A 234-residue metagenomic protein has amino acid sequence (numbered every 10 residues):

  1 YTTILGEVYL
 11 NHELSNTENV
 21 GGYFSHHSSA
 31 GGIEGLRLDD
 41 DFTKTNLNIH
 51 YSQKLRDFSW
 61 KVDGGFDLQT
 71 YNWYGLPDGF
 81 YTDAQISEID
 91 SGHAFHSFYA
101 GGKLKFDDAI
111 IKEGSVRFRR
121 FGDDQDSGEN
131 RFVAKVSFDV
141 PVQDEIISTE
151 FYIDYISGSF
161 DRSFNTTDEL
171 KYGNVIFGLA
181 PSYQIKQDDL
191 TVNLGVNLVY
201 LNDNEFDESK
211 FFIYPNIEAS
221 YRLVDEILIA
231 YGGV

Functional and structural regions predicted by a protein language model:
Y1, H26-A30, F66-N72, F106-D108 (+7 more regions): Transmembrane beta-strands of outer-membrane beta-barrel pores
Y1-E34, D39-T45, F58: Outer-membrane beta-barrel translocator/receptor signature
T2-I4, D41-T45, G92-F98, G128-A134 (+2 more regions): Residues that define the transmembrane beta-barrel architecture of outer-membrane proteins
V8-H12, G22, L47-Q53, H96-F106 (+4 more regions): Residues on the lipid-exposed face of transmembrane beta-strands in outer-membrane beta-barrel proteins
H12-I33, E150, Y172-D203: Surface-exposed extracellular loop regions of Gram-negative outer-membrane beta-barrel proteins
E13-N16, Q53-D57, F106-I110, V140-D144 (+3 more regions): Outer-membrane beta-barrel strand-turn architecture
V20-G22, W60-G64, K112-V116, F132 (+4 more regions): Transmembrane beta-strands of outer-membrane beta-barrel proteins
S29-H50, K61-R131: Flexible loop and strand-edge segments within Gram-negative outer membrane beta-barrel domains
